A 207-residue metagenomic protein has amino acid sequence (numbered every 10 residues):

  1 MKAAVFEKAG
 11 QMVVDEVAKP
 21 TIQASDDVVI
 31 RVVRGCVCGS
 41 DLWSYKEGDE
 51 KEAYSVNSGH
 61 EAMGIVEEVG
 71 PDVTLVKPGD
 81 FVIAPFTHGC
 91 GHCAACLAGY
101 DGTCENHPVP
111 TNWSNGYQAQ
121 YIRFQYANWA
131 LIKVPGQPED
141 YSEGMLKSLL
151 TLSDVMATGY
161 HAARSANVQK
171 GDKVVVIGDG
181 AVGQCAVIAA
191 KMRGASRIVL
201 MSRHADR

Functional and structural regions predicted by a protein language model:
A18-G35, G48-C96, N115, P135-S142: Glycine-rich beta-strand-centered segment in the early N-terminal region that forms part of a ligand/cofactor-binding
S40-K46: Cytochrome P450 core scaffold surrounding the K-helix E-X-X-R motif and the conserved "meander" helix-loop region
C90-I177: NAD(P)H dinucleotide-binding glycine-rich loop of Rossmann-like/cofactor-binding domains, especially the beta1-alpha1
T158, V182, D206: Hydrophobic/small residue at the entry helix of a nucleotide-binding pocket
M192-R197: Conserved S-adenosyl-L-methionine
M201-H204: N-terminal Rossmann-fold cofactor-binding loop
